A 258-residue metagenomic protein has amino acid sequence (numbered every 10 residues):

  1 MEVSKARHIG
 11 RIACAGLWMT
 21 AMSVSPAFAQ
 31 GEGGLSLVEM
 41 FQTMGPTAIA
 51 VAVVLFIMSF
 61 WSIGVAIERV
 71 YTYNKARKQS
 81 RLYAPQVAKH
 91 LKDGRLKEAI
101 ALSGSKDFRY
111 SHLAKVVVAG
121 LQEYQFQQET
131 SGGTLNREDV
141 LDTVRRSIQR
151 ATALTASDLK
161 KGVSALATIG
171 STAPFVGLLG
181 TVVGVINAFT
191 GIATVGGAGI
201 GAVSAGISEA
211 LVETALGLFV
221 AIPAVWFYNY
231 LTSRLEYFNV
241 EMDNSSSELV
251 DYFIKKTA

Functional and structural regions predicted by a protein language model:
M1-Q30: N-terminal secretory/membrane targeting signals
M19-M22, V53-A66, T172, L178 (+1 more regions): Hydrophobic alpha-helical transmembrane segments of multipass integral membrane proteins
T20-A27, S62-T72, W226-Y230: Short hydrophobic alpha-helical membrane-anchoring segments
P26, A66-Y73, R77, L179 (+2 more regions): Transmembrane helix-loop junctions and nearby membrane-interface residues
Q30-G45, A156-R234: Helix-termination/interfacial motifs at the ends of transmembrane alpha-helices
G34, T47, G64, Y83-P85 (+1 more regions): Residue-level signal for cytosolic alpha-helical hairpin/rod architecture
Q42-R69, F219: Hydrophobic alpha-helical transmembrane segments
K78-A173, N187-G197, W226-A258: Predominantly long cytosolic amphipathic alpha-helical stalk/bundle segments
